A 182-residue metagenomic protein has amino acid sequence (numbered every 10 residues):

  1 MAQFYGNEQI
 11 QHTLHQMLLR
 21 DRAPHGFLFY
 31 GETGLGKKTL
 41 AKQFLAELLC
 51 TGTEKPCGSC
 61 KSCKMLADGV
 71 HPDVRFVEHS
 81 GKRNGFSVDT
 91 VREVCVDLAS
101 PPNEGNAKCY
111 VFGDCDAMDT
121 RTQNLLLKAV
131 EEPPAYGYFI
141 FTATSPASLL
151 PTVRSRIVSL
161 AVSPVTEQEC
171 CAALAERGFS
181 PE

Functional and structural regions predicted by a protein language model:
M1-F112, Q123, Y138, P151: P-loop/Walker A NTP-binding region and its immediately flanking N-terminal helices in P-loop NTPase folds
Q3-F4, N84, D116, L160 (+1 more regions): Helix-turn-helix-type domain boundary/helix-start signal
G6, D114, F141-T142, V162: Small/polar loops that bind or transfer phosphate-bearing groups
E93, A129-Y136, S159: A short alpha->loop->secondary-structure connector
A99, G113-D119, N124-E131, A147: Catalytic acidic motif of RecA-like/P-loop NTPases
M118, P133-L150: Sensor-1/coupling segment of RecA-like P-loop NTPase cores
L125-V130, S145-V158, L174-A175: Short regulatory helix/loop adjacent to the ATP-binding pocket of P-loop NTPases
R156-E182: Long, charge-dense, solvent-exposed interaction surfaces that engage phosphate-rich ligands
